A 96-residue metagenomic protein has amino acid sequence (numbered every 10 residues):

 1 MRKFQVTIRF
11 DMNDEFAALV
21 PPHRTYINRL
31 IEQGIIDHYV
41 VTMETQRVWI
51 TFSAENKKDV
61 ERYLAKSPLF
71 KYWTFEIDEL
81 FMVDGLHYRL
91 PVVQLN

Functional and structural regions predicted by a protein language model:
M1-N96: Conserved, structured core segments of small domains
